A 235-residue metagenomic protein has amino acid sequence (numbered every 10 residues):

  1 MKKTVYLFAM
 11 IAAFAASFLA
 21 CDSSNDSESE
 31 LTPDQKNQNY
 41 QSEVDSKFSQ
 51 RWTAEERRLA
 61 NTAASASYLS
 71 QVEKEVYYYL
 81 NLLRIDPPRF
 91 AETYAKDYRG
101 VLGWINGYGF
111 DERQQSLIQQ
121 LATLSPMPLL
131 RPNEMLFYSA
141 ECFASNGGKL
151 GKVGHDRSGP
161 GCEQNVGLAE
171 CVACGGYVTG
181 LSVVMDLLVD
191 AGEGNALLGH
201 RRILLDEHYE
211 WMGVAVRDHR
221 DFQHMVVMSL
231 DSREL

Functional and structural regions predicted by a protein language model:
M1-F8: Bacterial N-terminal signal peptides that target proteins for export
T4, A20-S24, Q35, R131 (+1 more regions): Intrinsically disordered, low-complexity peptide-like regions
F8-A9, F90: A periodicity- and composition-biased signal for non-globular, repetitive helical segments
A9-S17: Bacterial N-terminal signal peptides
A16-E55, A63: Bacterial Sec-dependent N-terminal signal peptides
K47-L59, G109-S116: Short alpha-helical hairpin
A64-N165, R201, E207: Short, well-ordered surface patches within globular domains
Y138, C142-E234: A well-ordered secondary-structure block
